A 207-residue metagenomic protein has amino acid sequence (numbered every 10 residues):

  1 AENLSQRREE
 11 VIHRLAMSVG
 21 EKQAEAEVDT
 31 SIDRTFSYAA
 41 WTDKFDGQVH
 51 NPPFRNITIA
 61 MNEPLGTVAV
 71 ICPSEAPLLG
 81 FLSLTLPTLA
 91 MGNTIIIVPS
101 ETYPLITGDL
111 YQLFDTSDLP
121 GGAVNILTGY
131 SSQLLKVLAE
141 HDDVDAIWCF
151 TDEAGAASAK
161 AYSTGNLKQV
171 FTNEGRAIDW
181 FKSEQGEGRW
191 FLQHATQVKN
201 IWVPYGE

Functional and structural regions predicted by a protein language model:
A1-I57: N-terminal Rossmann-like NAD(P)+-binding subdomain of aldehyde/semialdehyde dehydrogenases
S5, L89-A90, T164: Anion (oxyanion) recognition and catalysis
Q6, E10, A76, P104-L105 (+2 more regions): Short alpha-helical
E10, T30, S83-L84, D109 (+2 more regions): Short Gly/charged-rich anion-binding patches and loops
A16, F36, G108-D115, K160: Class I S-adenosyl-L-methionine
S18, T30, E101-L105, G129-Y130 (+1 more regions): Short beta->alpha linker loops
A40, F45-P120: Conserved small-residue-rich beta-alpha loop and adjacent elements that most often cradle the phosphate/pyrophosphate
T58, N62, G66-V70, S117-E207: Conserved NAD(P)+-binding/catalytic subdomain of aldehyde/semialdehyde dehydrogenases
